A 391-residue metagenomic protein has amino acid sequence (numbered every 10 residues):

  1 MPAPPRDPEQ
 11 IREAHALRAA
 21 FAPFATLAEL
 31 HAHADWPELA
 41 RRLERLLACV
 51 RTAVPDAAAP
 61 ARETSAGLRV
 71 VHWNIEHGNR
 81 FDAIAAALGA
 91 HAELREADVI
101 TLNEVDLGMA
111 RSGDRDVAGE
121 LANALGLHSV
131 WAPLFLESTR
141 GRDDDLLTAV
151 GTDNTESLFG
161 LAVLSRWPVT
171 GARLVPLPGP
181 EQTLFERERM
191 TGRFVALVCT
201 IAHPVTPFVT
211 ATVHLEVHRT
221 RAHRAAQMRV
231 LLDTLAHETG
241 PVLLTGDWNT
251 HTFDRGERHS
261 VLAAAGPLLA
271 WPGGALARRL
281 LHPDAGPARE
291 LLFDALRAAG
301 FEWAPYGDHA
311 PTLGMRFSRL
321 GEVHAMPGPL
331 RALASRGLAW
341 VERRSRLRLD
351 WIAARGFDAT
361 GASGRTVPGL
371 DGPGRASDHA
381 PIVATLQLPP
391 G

Functional and structural regions predicted by a protein language model:
M1-P55, L174, R221, L235-L243 (+1 more regions): Metal-dependent phosphoester-hydrolase catalytic domains
A3-R62, V105-P207: Structured beta-strand-rich core segments of catalytic domains in phosphoester-bond hydrolases
T64-S65, D82-A90, L94-A97, R111-G126 (+3 more regions): C-terminal or late-domain output modules
S65-H77, R173-V175, P207-V217: Active-site-proximal beta-strand elements of phosphoester/diester hydrolases
R69-N74, L88-D114, A132-L134, L164 (+6 more regions): Active-site beta-strand/loop signature of hydrolases that rely on acidic residues for catalysis
G78-R80, L107-A110, E137-R140, Q182 (+4 more regions): Active-site environment of divalent metal-dependent phosphoester hydrolases
R80, I84, D114-V117, L121 (+3 more regions): Stable alpha-helical elements in mature extracytoplasmic
H91, G119-H128, T234, L291 (+1 more regions): Alpha-helical structural signal in soluble globular domains
